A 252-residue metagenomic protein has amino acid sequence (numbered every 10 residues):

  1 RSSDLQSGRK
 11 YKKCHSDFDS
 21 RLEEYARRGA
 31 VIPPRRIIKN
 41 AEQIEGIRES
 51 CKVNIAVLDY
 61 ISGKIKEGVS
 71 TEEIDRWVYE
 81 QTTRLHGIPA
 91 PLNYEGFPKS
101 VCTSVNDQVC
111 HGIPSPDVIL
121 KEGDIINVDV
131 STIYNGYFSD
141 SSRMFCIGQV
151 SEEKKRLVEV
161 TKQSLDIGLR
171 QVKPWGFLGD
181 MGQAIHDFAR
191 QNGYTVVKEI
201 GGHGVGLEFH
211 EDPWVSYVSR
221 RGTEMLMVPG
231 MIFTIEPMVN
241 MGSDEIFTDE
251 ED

Functional and structural regions predicted by a protein language model:
L5-S7, Y11: Extracellular, cysteine-rich, disulfide-stabilized repeat modules with beta-strand cores
R9, D17-D252: Active-site neighborhoods and metal-handling regions in enzymes and metal-associated proteins
